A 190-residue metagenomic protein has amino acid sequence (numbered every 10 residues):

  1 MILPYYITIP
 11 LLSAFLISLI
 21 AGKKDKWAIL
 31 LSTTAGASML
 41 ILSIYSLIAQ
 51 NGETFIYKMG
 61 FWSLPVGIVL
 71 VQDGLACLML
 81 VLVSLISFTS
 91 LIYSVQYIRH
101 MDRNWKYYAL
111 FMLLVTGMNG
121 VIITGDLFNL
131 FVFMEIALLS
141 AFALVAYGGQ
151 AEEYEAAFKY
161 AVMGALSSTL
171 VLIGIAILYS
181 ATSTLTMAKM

Functional and structural regions predicted by a protein language model:
M1-Y5, A14-A109: Transmembrane helix-loop-helix hairpins at membrane boundaries of multipass inner-membrane proteins
Y5-I9, L31, L78-M79, N119-A141 (+1 more regions): Hydrophobic alpha-helical membrane segments of integral membrane proteins
S13-L16, L31, S38, M79 (+7 more regions): Hydrophobic residues within membrane-embedded alpha-helical segments of Major Facilitator Superfamily
I17-G22, G117-I123: Hydrophobic alpha-helical transmembrane segments
A21-G22, A49-N51, G125, G148-Q150 (+1 more regions): Short helix-capping/hinge motifs at transmembrane helix termini and TM-loop junctions
K23-A37, R99-L113, F128-F131, G149-L170: Membrane-interfacial loop-to-helix junctions in multi-pass inner-membrane proteins
I41-Q50, M118, F142-E152, L172: Juxtamembrane membrane-interface segments at transmembrane alpha-helix termini
A49-G67, L170-M190: Juxtamembrane/interfacial segments at transmembrane-helix boundaries in multi-pass membrane proteins
